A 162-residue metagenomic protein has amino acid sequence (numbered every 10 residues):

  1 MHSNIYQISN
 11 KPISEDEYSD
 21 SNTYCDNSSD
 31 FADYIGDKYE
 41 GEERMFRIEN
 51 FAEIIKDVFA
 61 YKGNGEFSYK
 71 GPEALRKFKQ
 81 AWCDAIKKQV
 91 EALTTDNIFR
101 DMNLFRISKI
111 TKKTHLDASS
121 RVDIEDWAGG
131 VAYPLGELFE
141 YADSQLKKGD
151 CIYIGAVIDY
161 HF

Functional and structural regions predicted by a protein language model:
M1, D117-F162: Acidic, proline/glycine-rich low-complexity IDRs
M1-I35, I152-F162: Short, extreme N-terminal segment that most often corresponds to the first beta-strand
S3, I13, D26, I54 (+4 more regions): N-terminal functional modules and adjacent low-complexity/disordered segments of proteins
C25-A128: Low-complexity, serine/threonine/proline-enriched polar segments
